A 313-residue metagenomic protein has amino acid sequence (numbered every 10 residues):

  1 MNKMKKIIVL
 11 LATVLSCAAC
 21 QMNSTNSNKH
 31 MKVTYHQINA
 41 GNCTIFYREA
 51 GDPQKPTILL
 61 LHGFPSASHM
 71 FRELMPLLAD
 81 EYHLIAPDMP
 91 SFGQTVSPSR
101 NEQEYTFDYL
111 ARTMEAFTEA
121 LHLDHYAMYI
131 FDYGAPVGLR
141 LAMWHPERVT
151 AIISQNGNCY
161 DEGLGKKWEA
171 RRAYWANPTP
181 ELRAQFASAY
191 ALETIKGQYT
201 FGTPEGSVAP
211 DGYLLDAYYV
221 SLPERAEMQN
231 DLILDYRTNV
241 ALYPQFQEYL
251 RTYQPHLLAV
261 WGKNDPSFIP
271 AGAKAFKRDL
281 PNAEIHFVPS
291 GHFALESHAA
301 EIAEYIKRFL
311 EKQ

Functional and structural regions predicted by a protein language model:
I7-L15: Sec-dependent N-terminal signal peptides
A18-A19: C-terminal motif of bacterial Sec signal peptides marking the signal peptidase cleavage site
N28-H36, G41-I45, A50-P53, T57 (+4 more regions): Flexible "cap/lid" subdomain of the alpha/beta-hydrolase fold that forms the substrate-access gate
L60-G63, A86: Structural cue for short, hydrophobic secondary-structure segments
G63-S66, D132: Active-site glycine-rich loops that stabilize anionic/oxyanionic intermediates across multiple enzyme folds
P65, P90-G93, C159, G291-A294: Alpha/beta-hydrolase active-site loop signature
P65-E73, L84: Serine-hydrolase catalytic-loop signature spanning alpha/beta hydrolases and amidase-signature enzymes
A283-Q313: Catalytic active-site module of serine/aspartate enzymes centered on a nucleophile-bearing elbow/loop
